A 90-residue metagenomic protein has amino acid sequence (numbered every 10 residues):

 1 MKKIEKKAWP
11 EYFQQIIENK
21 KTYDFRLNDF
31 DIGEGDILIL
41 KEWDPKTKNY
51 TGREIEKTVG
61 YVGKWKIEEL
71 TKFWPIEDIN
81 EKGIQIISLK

Functional and structural regions predicted by a protein language model:
M1, G52, K82-I84: A general secondary-structure signal for short beta-strands and their flanking turns/coil in non-transmembrane regions
M1-N28: Compositionally biased, charged N-terminal/linker segments
D29, W43-K48: Short, charged beta-turn/beta-strand-edge "cap" motif at the junction between a beta-strand and an adjacent loop
I32-G33: Short, well-ordered loop/turn sites that connect or cap secondary structure elements
K48-G63: Short beta-strand-centered aromatic/proline hotspots
V62-K90: Glycine- and charge-enriched low-complexity intrinsically disordered segments
